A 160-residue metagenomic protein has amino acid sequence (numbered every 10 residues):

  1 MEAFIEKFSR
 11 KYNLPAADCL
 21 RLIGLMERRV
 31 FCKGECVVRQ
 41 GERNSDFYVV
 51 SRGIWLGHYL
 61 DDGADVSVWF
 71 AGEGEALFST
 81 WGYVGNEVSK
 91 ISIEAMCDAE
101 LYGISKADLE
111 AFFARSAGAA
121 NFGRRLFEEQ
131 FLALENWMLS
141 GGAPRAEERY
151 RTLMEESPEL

Functional and structural regions predicted by a protein language model:
M1-R28, G82: Cyclic nucleotide-binding regulatory module and flanking cytosolic helices
R10, E27, A64-S67, S79-T80 (+1 more regions): Glycine-rich, flexible loop/turn motifs
N13-L14, V50, E100, A143: Localized chelating/binding microdomains that coordinate divalent metal ions or stabilize phosphate-bearing
C19-L20, A64-V66, T80-V84, N121-R125 (+1 more regions): Short, flexible segments with low predicted structural confidence
R29-F31, A71: Hydrophobic residues at beta-strand termini and immediately following loops that shape nucleotide-binding pockets
C36-M96: Cyclic nucleotide-binding regulatory domains
E94-D98, Y102-L160: Polybasic "coupling" helices that flank or enter modular domains
